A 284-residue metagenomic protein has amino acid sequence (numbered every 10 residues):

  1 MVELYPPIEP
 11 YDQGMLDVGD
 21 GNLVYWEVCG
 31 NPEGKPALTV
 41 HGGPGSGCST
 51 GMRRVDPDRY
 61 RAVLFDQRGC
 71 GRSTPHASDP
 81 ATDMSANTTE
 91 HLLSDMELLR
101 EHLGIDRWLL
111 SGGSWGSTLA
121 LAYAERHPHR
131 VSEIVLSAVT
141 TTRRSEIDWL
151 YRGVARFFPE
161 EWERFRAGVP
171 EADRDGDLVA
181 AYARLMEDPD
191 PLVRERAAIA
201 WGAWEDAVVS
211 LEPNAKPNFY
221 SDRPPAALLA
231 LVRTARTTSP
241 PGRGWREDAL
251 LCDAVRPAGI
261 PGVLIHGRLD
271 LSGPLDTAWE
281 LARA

Functional and structural regions predicted by a protein language model:
M1-M15: An N-terminal hydrophobic leader/cap segment in hydrolases
M15-H76: Conserved HGGG/HGGXW glycine-rich cap/lid loop of the alpha/beta-hydrolase fold
G71-R72, T140-F157: A short beta-to-alpha transition loop/helix N-cap that caps and shapes the active-site region
E90-W108: Conserved acidic catalytic loop of the alpha/beta-hydrolase fold
D106-D148: Conserved hydrolase catalytic core segment
W149, G153-D253, I260: Alpha/beta-hydrolase
P257-A258, L264-H266: Short beta-strand/loop motif that positions the catalytic acidic residue of the alpha/beta-hydrolase fold
L271-T277: Conserved alpha/beta-hydrolase "acid-adjacent" motif
